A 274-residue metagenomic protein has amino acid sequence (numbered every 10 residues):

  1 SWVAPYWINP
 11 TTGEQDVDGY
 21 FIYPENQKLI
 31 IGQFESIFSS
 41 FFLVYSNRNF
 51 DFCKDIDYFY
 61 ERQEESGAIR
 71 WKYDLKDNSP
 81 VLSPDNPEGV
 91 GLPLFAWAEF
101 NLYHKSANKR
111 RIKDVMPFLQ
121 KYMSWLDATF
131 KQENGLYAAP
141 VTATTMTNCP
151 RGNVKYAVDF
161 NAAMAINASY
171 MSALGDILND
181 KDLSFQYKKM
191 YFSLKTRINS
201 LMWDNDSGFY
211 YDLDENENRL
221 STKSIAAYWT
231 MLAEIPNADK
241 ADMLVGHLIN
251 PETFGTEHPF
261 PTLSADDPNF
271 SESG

Functional and structural regions predicted by a protein language model:
S1-I31, K54-N86, A128-Y156, T196-G274: Extended glycan-interaction surfaces of carbohydrate-active proteins
S1-L29, H104, K109-M116, Q120-W125 (+2 more regions): Acidic/polar, glycine-enriched structural segments that form the non-catalytic walls/loops of the carbohydrate-binding
Q27-G135, A157-N161, A165: Aromatic-rich carbohydrate-recognition surfaces in CAZymes
S39, Y191, T230: Conserved hydrophobic/aromatic pocket- or pore-lining residues that grip, position, or stack substrates in active sites
L43-D57, L102-Q120, A173-F192, E234-I249: Structural helix-adjacent loops and short alpha-helical linkers that scaffold large soluble proteins
Y58-R62, F118-Q132, A163, Y170-A173 (+2 more regions): Alpha-helical scaffold segments in carbohydrate-active enzymes
N101, N148, Y170-M171: A short small-residue
R151-N161, K181-S184: Structured, solvent-exposed acidic/aromatic patches
